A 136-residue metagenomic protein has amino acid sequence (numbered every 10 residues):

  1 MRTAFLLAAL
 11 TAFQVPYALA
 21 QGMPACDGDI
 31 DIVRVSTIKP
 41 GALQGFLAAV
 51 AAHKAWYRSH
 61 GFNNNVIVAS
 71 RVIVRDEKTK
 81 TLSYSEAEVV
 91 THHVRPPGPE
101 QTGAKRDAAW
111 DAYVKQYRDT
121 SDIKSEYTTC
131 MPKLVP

Functional and structural regions predicted by a protein language model:
T3-F13: Sec-dependent N-terminal signal peptides
Q14-A20: Sec/Tat signal peptide C-region and signal peptidase I cleavage site
Q21-A42: Immediate post-signal-peptide N-terminus of mature secreted/exported proteins
G22-A25, A52-I67, K80-P136: An amphipathic, aromatic/His-enriched active-site/gating alpha helix that lines ligand/cofactor pockets
R34, F46, T91-H93: Hydrophobic pocket/interface hotspot
S36-Q44, S59-H60, P97: Short acidic-aromatic low-complexity motifs
Q44-H53: Amphipathic alpha-helical segments
V72-E77: A cross-kingdom feature marking solvent-exposed beta-strand/loop segments within repeated, beta-rich binding/scaffold
